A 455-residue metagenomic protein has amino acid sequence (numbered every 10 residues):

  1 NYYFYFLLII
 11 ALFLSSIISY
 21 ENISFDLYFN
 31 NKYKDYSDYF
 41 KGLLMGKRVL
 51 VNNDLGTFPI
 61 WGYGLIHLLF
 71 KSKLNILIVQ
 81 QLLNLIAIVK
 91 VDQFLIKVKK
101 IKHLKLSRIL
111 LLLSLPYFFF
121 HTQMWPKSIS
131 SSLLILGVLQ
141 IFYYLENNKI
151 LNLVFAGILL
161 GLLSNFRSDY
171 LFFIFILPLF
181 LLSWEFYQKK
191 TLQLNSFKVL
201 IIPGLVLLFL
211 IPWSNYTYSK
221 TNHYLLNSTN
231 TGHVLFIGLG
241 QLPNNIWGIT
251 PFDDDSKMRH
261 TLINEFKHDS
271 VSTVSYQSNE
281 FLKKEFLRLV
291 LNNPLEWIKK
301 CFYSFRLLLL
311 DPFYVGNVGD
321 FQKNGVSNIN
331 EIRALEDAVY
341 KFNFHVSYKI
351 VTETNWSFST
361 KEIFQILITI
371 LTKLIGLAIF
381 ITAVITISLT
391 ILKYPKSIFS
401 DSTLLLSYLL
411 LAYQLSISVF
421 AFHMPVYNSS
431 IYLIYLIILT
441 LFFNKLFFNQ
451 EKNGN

Functional and structural regions predicted by a protein language model:
Y20-K41, R48-I66, L74, Y224-S228 (+3 more regions): Extracytoplasmic catalytic/substrate-binding loops of multi-pass membrane glycan-assembly enzymes
L50, V98-K99, G137-F155, L182-K189 (+1 more regions): Membrane-interface transmembrane helices that cradle and orient dolichyl/undecaprenyl
T57-L65, F70-V89, F120, I366-L374: Loop-to-helix entry region of an early transmembrane alpha helix in multi-pass inner-membrane enzymes
F58, V79-L83, L110, Y117-L136 (+3 more regions): Multi-pass, polyprenyl lipid-linked donor-dependent membrane glycosyltransferases
L74-V79, K300-L411: Membrane-interface anchor segments at the N-terminal boundary of transmembrane helices in multi-pass membrane enzymes
I76-I101, L113, L133-L136, Q140 (+1 more regions): Transmembrane-helix motifs of polytopic, lipid-linked glycan transferases
I109, L153-R167, P178, G204-L208: Membrane-interface alpha helices of multi-pass inner-membrane proteins
L226-F344: Membrane-proximal stem/loop segments at transmembrane-domain junctions that anchor or position
